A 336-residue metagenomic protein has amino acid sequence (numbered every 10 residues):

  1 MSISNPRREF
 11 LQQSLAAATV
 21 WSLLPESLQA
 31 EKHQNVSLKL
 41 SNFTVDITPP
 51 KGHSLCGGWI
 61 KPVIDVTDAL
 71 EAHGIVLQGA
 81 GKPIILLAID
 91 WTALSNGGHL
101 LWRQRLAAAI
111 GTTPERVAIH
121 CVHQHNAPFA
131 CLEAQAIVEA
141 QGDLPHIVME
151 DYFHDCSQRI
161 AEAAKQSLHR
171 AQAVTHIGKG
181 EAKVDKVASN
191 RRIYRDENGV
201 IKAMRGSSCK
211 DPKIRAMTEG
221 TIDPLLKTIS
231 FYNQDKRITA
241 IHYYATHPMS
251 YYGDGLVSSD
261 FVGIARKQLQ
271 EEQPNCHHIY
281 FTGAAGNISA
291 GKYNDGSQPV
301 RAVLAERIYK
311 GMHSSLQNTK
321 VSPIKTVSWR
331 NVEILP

Functional and structural regions predicted by a protein language model:
M1-N5, A17: Secretory targeting signals
N5, Q13, T112, T319-S322: Short coil/turn linker and secondary-structure boundary residues
E9-Q29: N-terminal export signals
K32-C276, F281-A285, Y293-V303, L316 (+1 more regions): Conserved beta-alpha junction segments in alpha/beta enzyme cores
Y309: Charged, flexible cofactor/metal-binding loops and thiol motifs
M312: Glycan-recognition surfaces in beta-rich domains, encompassing non-catalytic CBMs and lectin-like receptor-binding
